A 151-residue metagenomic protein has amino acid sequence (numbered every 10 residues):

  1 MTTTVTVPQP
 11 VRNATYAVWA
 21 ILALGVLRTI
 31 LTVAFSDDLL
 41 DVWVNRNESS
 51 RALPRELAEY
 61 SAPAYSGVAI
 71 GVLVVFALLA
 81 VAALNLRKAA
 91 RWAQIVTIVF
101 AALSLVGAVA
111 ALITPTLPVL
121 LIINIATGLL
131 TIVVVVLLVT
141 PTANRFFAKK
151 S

Functional and structural regions predicted by a protein language model:
M1-D38, S151: Cytosolic juxtamembrane helix and N-cap/initiation of the first transmembrane helix
Y16-A23, I70, V74, V99-A102 (+1 more regions): Hydrophobic residues within alpha-helical transmembrane segments of multi-pass solute transporters/permease subunits
A23-P63: Hydrophobic transmembrane helix segments
P63-A82, V99: Core segments of alpha-helical transmembrane spans in multipass integral membrane proteins
F76-Q94: Juxtamembrane helix-break-helix junctions at the cytosolic face of small multi-pass alpha-helical membrane proteins
R91-G128: Hydrophobic alpha-helical transmembrane segments of integral membrane proteins
L130-K149: Membrane-water interface at the C-terminal end of transmembrane alpha helices
